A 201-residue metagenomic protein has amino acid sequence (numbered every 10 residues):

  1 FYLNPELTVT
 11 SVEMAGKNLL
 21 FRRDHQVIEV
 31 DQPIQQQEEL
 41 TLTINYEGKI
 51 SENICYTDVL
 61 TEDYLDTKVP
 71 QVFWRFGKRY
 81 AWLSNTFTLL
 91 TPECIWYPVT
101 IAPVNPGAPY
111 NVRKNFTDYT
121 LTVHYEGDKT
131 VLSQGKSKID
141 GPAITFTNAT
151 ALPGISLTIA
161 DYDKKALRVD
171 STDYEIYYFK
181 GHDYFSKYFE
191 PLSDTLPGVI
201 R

Functional and structural regions predicted by a protein language model:
Y2, S11-E13, T120-T122: Beta-strand signatures of extracellular beta-sandwich domains
Y2-L7, R113-T117: Short coil-to-beta strand junction motifs in C2/discoidin
Y2-P5, G16-N18, I34, Y46-G48 (+4 more regions): A mature extracytoplasmic/lumenal domain signature
P5-D66: A surface-exposed beta-strand-loop module
V12-E13, V131, L167: Short aromatic-centered micro-motifs
Q36-L42, A149-Y162: C-terminal beta-strand-rich structural cap/linker in extracellular carbohydrate-active enzymes
N45-S156: Extended, low-hydrophobicity, Ser/Thr/Pro/Gly-biased non-transmembrane segments
L121, L167-R201: Juxtacatalytic substrate-recognition/specificity segment
